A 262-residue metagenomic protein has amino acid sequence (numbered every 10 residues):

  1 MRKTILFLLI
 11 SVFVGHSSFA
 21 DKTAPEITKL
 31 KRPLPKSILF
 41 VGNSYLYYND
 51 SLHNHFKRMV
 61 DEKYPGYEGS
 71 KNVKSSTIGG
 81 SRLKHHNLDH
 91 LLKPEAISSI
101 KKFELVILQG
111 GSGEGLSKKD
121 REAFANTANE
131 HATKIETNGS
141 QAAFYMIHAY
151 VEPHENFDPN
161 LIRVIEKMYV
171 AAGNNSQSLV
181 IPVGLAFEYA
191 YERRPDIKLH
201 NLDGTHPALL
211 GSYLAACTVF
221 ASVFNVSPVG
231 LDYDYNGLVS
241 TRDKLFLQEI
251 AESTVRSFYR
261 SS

Functional and structural regions predicted by a protein language model:
T4-F13: Sec-dependent N-terminal signal peptides
V14-A24: Bacterial Sec-dependent signal peptides at the C-terminal "C-region" and cleavage site
K22-G42: Short N-terminal segments immediately surrounding and downstream of signal-peptide cleavage
S37-I38, L46-A125, N129: Conserved SGNH/GDSL esterase-like catalytic core that processes O-acyl groups on lipids and polysaccharides
D50, N54, L209-A221: A structural signal for well-ordered alpha-helical segments within the folded catalytic domains of diverse enzymes
E95-L209, A221, G230: Alpha-helical cap/lid subdomain in secreted, periplasmic, or secretory-pathway luminal O-acyl-processing enzymes
H206, A216-S262: Conserved catalytic region of serine esterases and O-acyltransferases that act on ester linkages in lipids
